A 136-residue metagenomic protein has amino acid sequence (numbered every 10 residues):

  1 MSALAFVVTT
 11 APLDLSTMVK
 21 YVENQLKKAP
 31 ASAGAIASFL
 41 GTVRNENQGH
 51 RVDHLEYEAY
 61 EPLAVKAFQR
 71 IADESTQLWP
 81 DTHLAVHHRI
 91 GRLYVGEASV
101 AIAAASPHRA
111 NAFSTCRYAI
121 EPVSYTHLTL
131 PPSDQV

Functional and structural regions predicted by a protein language model:
S2-S38, T42-R44: N-terminal small/polar-rich segments of proteins
G41-H50, G91-Y94: Short, charge-patterned binding micro-sites
H50-H83, H87-I90: Compact, glycine-rich, soluble single-domain proteins
L78-A110: Mid-chain, well-packed structural core segment of small domains
I120-Y125: Mixed-charge, glycine-accented linear interaction segment located at domain edges/termini
T126-P132: Conserved small/polar residues in nucleotide/adenosyl-binding loops
